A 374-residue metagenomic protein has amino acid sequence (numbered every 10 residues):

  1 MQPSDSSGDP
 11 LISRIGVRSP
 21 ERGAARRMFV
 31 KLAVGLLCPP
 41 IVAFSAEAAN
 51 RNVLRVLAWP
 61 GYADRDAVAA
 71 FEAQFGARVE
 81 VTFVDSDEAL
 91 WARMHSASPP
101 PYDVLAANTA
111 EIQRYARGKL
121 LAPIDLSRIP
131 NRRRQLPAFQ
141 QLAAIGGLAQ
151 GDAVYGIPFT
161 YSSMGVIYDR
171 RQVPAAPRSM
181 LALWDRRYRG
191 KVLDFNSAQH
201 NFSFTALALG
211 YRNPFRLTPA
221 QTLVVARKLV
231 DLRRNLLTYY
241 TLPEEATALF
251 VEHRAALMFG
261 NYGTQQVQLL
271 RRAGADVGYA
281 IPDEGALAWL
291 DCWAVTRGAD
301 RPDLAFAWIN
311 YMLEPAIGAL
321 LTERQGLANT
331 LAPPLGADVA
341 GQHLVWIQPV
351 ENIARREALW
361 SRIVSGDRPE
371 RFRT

Functional and structural regions predicted by a protein language model:
M1-A24, M28, G35-P39: N-terminal secretory signal peptides
A49-R114: Early extracytoplasmic/lumenal segment of secretory-pathway proteins
P100-V104, A122-S127, N131-G165, K191: A structural signal for short loop-to-beta-strand junctions that line the ligand-binding cleft of periplasmic/secreted
A122-N131, G156, R271, A275-L287 (+1 more regions): Short beta-strand->loop
G165-Q172, A206-G210, W289-L304, L320-L321: A bilobed periplasmic-binding-protein/Venus flytrap-type ligand-binding module shared by bacterial periplasmic
G190-S203, Y311-P334: Periplasmic-binding protein-like
L193-S197, N201, T205, P214-Y279: Ligand-binding pocket segment of bilobal, Venus flytrap-like solute-binding proteins
I317-T374: C-terminal capping/gating helix-and-loop segments adjacent to ligand/active sites or protein-protein/ligand interfaces
